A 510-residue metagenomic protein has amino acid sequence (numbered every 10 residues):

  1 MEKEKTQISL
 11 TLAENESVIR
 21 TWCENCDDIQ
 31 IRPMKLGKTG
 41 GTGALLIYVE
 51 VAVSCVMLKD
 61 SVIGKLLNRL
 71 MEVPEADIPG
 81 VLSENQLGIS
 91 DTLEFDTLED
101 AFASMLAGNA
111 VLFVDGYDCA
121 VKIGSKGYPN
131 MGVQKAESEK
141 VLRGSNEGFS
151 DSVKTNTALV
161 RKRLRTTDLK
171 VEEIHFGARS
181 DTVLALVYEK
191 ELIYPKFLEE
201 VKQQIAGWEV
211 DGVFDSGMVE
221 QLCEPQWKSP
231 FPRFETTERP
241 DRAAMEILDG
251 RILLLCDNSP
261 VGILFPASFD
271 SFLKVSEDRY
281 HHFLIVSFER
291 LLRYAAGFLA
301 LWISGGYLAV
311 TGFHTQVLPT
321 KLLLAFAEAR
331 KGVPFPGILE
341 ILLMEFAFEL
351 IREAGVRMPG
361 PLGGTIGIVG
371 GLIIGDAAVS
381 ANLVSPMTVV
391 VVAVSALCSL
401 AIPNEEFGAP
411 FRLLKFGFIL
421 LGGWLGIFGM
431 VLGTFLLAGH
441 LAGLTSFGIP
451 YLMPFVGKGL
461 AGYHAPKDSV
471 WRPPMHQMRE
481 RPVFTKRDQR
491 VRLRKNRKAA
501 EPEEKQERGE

Functional and structural regions predicted by a protein language model:
M1-W302, T320, L441-E510: Membrane-embedded alpha-helical signal segments
C119, P129, S138, S145 (+6 more regions): Glycine-rich, flexible loop/turn motifs
G297-V317: Hydrophobic alpha-helical segments embedded in or immediately adjacent to the lipid bilayer of multipass inner-membrane
G306, P319-A325, A329-E510: Generic detector of multi-pass transmembrane helix bundles and their immediately adjacent loops in polytopic membrane
